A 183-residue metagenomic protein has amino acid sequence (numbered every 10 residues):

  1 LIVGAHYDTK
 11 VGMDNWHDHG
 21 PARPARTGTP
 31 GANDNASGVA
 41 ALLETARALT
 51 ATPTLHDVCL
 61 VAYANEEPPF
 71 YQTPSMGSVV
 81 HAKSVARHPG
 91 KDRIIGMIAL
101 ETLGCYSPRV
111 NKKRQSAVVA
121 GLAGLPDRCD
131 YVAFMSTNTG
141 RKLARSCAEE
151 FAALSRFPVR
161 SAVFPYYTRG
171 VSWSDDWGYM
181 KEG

Functional and structural regions predicted by a protein language model:
L1-G28: Soluble metallo-hydrolase cores and metallopeptidase-like ectodomains found primarily in the secretory/periplasmic
Y7-T9, N35, T102, D176: Generic detector of well-ordered alpha-helical packing
P24-R145: Acidic/histidine-rich catalytic neighborhood of metal-dependent amide-processing enzymes
R47, E149, W177: Surface-exposed charge patches
P53-V58, R93, F157-R169: Surface-exposed patches in mature extracellular/periplasmic domains of secreted proteins
P108-V110, V118-G124, A133, R160-G183: Active-site-adjacent mobile loop/cap segments within catalytic or ligand-binding domains
S146-R156: Generic non-transmembrane alpha-helical segments
